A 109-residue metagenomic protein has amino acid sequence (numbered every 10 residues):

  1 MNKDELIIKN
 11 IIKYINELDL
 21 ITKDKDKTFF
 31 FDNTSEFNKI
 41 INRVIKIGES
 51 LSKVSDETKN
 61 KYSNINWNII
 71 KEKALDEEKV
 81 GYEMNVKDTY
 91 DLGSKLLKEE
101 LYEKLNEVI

Functional and structural regions predicted by a protein language model:
M1-I109: Solvent-exposed interaction patches of small proteins and small membrane subunits
